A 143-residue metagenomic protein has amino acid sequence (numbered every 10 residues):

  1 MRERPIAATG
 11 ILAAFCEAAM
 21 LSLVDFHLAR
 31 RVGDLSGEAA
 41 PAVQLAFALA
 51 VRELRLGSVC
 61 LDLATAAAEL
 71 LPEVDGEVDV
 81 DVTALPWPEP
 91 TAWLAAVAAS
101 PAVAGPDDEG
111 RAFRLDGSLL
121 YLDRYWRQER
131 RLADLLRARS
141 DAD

Functional and structural regions predicted by a protein language model:
M1-D143: Helicase P-loop NTPase motor core of nucleic-acid translocases
